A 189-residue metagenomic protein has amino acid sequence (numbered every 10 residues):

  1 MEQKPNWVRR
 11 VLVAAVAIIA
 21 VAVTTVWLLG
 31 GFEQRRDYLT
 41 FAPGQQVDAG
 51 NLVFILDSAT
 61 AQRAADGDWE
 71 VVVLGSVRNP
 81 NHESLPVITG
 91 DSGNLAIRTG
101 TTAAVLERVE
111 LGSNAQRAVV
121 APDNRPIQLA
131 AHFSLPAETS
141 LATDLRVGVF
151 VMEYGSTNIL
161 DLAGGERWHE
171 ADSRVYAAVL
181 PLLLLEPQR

Functional and structural regions predicted by a protein language model:
M1-D57, A65, E138-T139, A163-R189: Membrane engagement elements in two modes
Q45-Q46, S76, A96, G148: Residue-level detector of beta-strand face positions
D48-L52, G100, F150-M152: Short strand-coil-strand connectors
L52, V71-V73, I127: Hydrophobic core residues within well-ordered beta-strands of beta-rich domains
D57-G75: Juxtamembrane/interfacial segments around transmembrane helices
Q62-D66, R78-A130, S134, E153-R174 (+1 more regions): The feature marks short-to-medium sequence segments in extracytoplasmic or secretory-pathway proteins
I127, T139-L141: Short tyrosine-centred short linear motifs in exposed loops/low-complexity segments
T143-F150: Short, aromatic- and glycine-rich surface loops/edge beta-strands on solvent-exposed regions
